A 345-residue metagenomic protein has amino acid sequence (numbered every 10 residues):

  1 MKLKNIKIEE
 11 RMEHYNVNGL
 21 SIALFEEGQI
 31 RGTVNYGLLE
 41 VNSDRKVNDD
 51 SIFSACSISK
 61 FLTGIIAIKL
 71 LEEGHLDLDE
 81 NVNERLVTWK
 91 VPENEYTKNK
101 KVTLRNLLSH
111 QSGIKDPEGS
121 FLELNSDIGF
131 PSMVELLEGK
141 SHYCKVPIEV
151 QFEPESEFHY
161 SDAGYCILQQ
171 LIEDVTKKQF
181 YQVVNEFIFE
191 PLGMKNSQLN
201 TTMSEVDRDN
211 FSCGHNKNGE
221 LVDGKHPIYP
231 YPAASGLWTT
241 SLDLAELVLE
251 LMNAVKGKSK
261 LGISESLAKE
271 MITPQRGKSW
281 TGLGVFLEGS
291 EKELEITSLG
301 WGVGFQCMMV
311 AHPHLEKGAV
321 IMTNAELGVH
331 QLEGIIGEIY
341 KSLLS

Functional and structural regions predicted by a protein language model:
M1-L38, D50, E84, G119 (+6 more regions): Catalytic loop of the DD-peptidase/beta-lactamase superfamily, centered on the K-T-G motif and neighboring
N5, D49, S54-I58, L70-S120 (+2 more regions): Active-site helix/loop module of the DD-peptidase/beta-lactamase fold, centered on the serine-lysine SxxK catalytic
D44, V150, K225-Y229: Acidic/His metal-coordination segments adjacent to aromatic residues that form catalytic metal sites in metalloenzymes
N48-F53, F152-E157, A233: A short glycine/serine-rich beta->alpha loop
S57-I58, H159-D162: Catalytic nucleophile serine of serine hydrolases, specifically the conserved "nucleophile elbow" pentapeptide
L62, N99, A163, F180 (+1 more regions): A generic structural signal for residues located within well-ordered alpha-helices of large catalytic or ligand-binding
T63-G64, G164-Q169, A245-E246: Well-ordered alpha-helical segments within folded domains of soluble proteins
N125-V134, H142-F152, E157-Y160, L171-K178 (+1 more regions): Recognition helices and adjacent regulatory flanks at domain boundaries
